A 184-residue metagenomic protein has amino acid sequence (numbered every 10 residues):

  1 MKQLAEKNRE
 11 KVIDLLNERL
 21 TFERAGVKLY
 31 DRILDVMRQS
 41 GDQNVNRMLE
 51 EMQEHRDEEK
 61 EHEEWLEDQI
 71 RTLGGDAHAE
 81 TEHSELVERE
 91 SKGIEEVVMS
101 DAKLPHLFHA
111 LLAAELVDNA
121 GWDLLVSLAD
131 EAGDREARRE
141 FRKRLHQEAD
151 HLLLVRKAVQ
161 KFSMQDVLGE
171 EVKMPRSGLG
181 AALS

Functional and structural regions predicted by a protein language model:
M1-K7, R32-Q39, Q165, G169: Conserved catalytic-core motifs characterized by acidic clusters
K2, E64, D68-P105, H109 (+1 more regions): Carboxylate-rich helix-loop segments that flank metal/cofactor sites and access channels in metalloenzymes
E10-T21, G41-W65, L104-A114, R135-A149: Alpha-helical scaffold segments that form or flank carboxylate-/histidine-based iron centers
L15-V36, E88-E140: Acidic/histidine-rich alpha-helical segments that form the ligand environment of transition-metal centers
I33, L73, R144-L145: Alpha-helical solenoid scaffolds that mediate protein-protein interactions, centered on TPR/SEL1-like repeats but also
N44-L86, V155-V159: Conserved alpha-helical segments that form or flank metal/cofactor-binding pockets of metalloenzymes
L111-S184: Preference for long, well-ordered alpha-helical segments
